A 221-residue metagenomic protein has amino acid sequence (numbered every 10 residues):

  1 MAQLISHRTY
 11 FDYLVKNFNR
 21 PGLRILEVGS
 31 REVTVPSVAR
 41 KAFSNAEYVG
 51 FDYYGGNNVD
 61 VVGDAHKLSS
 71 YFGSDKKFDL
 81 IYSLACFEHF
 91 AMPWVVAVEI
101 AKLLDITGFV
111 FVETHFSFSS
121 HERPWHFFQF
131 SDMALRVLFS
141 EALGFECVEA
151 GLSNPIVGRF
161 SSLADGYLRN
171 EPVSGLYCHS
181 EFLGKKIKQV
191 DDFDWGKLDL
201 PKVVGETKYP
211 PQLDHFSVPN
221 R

Functional and structural regions predicted by a protein language model:
M1, V59, L84-F87, H126 (+1 more regions): Short N-terminal micro-motifs specific to bacterial/archaeal maturation and metal-cluster initiation sites
M1-I5, V38, M133: Short, charged, low-hydrophobicity "junction" segments
M1-N19: Class I SAM-dependent methyltransferase Rossmann-like catalytic core, especially the SAM/SAH-binding loop
S6-H7, F78, S131: Hydrophobic (often cysteine-bearing) scaffold residues that line and stabilize catalytic clefts of nucleotide/cofactor
T9-Y13, V38, R159: Exposed alpha-helical structural elements
N17, P21-H121, R136: Conserved SAM-binding loop
A91-R221: S-adenosyl-L-methionine-dependent methyltransferase catalytic module, highlighting the catalytic core
